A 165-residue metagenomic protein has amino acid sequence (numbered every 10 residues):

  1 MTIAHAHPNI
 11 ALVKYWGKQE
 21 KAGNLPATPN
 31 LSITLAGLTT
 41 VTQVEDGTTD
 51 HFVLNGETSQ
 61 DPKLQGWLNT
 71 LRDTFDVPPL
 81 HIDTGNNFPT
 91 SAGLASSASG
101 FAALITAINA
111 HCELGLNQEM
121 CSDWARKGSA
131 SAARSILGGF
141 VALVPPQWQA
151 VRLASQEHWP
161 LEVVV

Functional and structural regions predicted by a protein language model:
M1-A92, T106-A110, L114-L116: ATP-binding N-lobe of GHMP and related small-molecule kinases
V13-K14, A98, A102, L143: Basic, gly/Ser/Thr/Pro-rich low-complexity segments located predominantly at protein N termini
N30-S32, S96-S97, S129: Short linear Ser/Thr-Pro motifs
A92-A102, E119: Short, conserved micro-motifs enriched in small and acidic residues
S99-H111, G128: Stable alpha-helical structural segments in soluble proteins, enriched in small hydrophobic residues
M120-V165: ATP-dependent small-molecule kinase catalytic core of the GHMP/sugar-kinase superfamily and closely related
